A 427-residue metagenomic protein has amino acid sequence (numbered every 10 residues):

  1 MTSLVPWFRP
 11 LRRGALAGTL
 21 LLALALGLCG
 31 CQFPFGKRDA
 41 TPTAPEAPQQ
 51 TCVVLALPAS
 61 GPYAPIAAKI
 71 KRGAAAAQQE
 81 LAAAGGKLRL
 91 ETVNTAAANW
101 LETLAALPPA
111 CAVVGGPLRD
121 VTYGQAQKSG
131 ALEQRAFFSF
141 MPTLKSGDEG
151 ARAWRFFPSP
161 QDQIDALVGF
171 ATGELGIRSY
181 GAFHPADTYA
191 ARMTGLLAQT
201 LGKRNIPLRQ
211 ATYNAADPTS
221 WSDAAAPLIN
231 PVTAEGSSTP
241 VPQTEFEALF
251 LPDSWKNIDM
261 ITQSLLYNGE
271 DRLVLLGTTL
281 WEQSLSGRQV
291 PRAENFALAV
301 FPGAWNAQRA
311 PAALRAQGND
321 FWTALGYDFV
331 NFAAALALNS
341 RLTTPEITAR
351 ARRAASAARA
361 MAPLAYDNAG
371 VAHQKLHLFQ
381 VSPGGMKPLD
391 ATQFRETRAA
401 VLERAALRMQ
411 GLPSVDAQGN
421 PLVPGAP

Functional and structural regions predicted by a protein language model:
G27-G30: C-terminal motif of bacterial Sec signal peptides marking the signal peptidase cleavage site
Q32-F35: Bacterial signal peptide processing site
P65-I70, E80-G147: Beta-alpha junction/loop-to-helix N-cap segments that form part of ligand/metal-binding clefts
A110-R119, F137-F140, G181-H184, E235-I258 (+2 more regions): Periplasmic-binding protein-like
R152-N257: Extracellular/periplasmic Venus flytrap/periplasmic-binding protein
P242, R315-L389: Segments of small-molecule ligand-sensing domains
T244-E245, T262-V330, A337-L342: Extracellular/periplasmic periplasmic-binding protein-like sensory domains
R288-Q289, A358-P427: Solvent-exposed, acidic/polar segments of extracytosolic/periplasmic ligand-binding ectodomains
